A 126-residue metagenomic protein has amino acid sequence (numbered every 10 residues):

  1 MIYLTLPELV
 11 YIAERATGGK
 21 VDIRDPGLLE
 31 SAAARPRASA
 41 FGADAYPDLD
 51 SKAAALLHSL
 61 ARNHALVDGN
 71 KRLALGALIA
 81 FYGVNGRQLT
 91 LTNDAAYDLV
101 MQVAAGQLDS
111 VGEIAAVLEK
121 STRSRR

Functional and structural regions predicted by a protein language model:
M1-R126: FIC/Doc superfamily catalytic core
